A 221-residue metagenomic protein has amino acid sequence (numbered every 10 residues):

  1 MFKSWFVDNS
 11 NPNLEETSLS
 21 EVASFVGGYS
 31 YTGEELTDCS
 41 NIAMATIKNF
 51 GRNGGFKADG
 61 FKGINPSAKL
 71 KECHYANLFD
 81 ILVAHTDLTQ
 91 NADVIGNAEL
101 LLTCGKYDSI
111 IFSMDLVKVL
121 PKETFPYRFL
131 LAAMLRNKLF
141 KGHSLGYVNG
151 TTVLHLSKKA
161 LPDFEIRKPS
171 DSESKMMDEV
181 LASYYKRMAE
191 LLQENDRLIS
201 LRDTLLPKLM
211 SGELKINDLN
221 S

Functional and structural regions predicted by a protein language model:
M1-S30, D163, R167, D171-N217: Non-catalytic DNA-recognition/assembly elements of restriction-modification systems
E15, T32-S40, D59-G60, L145-V148: Short coil/turn segments at secondary-structure boundaries
E16, M44, I95, R128 (+4 more regions): Alpha-helix initiation and N-capping motif
S20-E35, K48-T89, L100: Sequence-specific dsDNA recognition surfaces
M44-T46, L82-V83, K118, E165 (+2 more regions): Structured core elements
T46, C73-R136, G150, H155-K158: A short beta-sheet element
I47-K48, F112-V117, A132-L192: Glycine-anchored helix-breaking recognition loops at helix->coil/strand junctions
L219-S221: Amphipathic heptad-repeat alpha-helical coiled-coil/stalk segments that mediate oligomerization, filament/stalk
